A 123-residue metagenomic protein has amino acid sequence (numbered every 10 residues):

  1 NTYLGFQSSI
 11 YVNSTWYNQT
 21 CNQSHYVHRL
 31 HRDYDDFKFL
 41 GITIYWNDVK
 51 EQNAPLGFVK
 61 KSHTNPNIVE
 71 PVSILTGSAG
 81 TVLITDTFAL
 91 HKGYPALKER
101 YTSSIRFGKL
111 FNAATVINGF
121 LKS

Functional and structural regions predicted by a protein language model:
N1-T15, L30-H31: Signature of the catalytic double-stranded beta-helix
T2, F6, V49, L110: Phosphate/oxyanion-binding loops and surfaces in catalytic or ligand/nucleic-acid-binding neighborhoods
S9-I10, D36-K38, L97-E99: A short, structural micro-pattern
N13-T15, I42-I44, S103-F107: A structural signal for short, well-ordered beta-strand segments
N13-T15, K61, T87-A89: Short, well-ordered beta-to-alpha junction loops that form the rim of enzyme active sites and present histidine/acidic
C21-T76, V82, N112-L121: Catalytic core of non-heme Fe(II) oxygenases with the double-stranded beta-helix
Y45-N47, F88-H91: Short beta-turn/strand-loop junction motif enriched in small, turn-promoting residues
V82, A89-S123: Non-heme Fe(II)/2-oxoglutarate
